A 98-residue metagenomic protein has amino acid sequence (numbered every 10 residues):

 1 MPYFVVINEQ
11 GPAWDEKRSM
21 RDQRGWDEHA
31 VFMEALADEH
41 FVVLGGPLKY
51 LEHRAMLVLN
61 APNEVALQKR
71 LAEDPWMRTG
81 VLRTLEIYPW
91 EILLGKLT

Functional and structural regions predicted by a protein language model:
M1-T98: Conserved, structured core segments of small domains
